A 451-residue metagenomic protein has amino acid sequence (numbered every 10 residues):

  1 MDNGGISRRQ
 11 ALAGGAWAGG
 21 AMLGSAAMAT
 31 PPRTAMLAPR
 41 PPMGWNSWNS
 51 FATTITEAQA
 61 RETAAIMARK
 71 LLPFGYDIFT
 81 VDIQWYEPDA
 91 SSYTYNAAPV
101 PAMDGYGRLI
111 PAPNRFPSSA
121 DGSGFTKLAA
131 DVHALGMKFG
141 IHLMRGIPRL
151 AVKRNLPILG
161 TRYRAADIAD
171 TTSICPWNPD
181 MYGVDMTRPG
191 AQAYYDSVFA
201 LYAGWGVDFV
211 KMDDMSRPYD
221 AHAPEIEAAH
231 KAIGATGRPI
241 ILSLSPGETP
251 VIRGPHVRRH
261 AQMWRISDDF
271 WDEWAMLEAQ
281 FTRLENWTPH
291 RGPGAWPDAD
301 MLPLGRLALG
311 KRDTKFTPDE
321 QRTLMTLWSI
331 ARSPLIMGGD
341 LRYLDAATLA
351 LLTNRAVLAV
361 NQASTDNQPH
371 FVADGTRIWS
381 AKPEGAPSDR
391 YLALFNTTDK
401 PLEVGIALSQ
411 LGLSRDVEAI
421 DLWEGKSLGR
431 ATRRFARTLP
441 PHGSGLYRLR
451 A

Functional and structural regions predicted by a protein language model:
M1-G19: N-terminal secretory signal peptides and thylakoid transit peptides that target proteins across membranes
S25-P41: C-terminal segment of N-terminal export signals and the immediately downstream linker at the start of the mature
P42-S47, D77-D82, F139-H142, D208-D213 (+6 more regions): Structural recognition of the beta-strand scaffold that forms the well-ordered cores of secreted hydrolase catalytic
K70-L128, L135-D196, A200, V207-F209 (+2 more regions): Aromatic-lined carbohydrate-binding/catalytic grooves of carbohydrate-active enzymes
I168-S173, N178, M186-T187, A193 (+2 more regions): Glycan-recognition surfaces
R322, W328-A331, I336-G338, A373-L413: Carbohydrate-binding surface patches
T326-P369: Catalytic cores of secreted or luminal carbohydrate-active enzymes
A431-A451: C-terminal beta-strand-rich structural cap/linker in extracellular carbohydrate-active enzymes
